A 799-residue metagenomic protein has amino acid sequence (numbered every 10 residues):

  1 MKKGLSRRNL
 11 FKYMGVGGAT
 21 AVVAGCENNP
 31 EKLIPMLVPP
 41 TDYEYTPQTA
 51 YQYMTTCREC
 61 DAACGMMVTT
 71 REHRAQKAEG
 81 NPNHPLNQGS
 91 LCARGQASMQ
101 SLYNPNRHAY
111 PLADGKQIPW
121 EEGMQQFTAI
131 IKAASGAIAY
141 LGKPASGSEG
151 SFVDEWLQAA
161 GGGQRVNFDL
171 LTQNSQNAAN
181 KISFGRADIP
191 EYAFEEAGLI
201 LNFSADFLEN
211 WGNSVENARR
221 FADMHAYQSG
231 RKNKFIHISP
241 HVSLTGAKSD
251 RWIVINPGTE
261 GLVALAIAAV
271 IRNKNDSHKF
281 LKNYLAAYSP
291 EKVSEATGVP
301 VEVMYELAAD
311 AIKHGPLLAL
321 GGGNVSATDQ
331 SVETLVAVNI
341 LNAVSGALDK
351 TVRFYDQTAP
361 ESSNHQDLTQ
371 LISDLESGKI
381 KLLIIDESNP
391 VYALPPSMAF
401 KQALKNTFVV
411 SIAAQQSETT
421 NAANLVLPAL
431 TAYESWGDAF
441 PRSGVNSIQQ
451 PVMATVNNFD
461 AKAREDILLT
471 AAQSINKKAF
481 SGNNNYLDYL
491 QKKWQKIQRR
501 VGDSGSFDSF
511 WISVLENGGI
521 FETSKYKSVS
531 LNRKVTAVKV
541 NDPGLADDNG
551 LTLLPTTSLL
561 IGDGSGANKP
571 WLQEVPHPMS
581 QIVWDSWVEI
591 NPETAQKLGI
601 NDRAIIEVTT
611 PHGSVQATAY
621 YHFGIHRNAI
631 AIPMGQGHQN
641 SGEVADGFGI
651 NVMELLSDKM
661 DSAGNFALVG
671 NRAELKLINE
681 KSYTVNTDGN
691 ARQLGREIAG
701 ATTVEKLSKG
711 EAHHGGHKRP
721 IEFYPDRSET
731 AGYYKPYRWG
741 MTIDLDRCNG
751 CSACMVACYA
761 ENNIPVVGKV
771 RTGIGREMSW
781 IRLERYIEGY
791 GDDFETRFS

Functional and structural regions predicted by a protein language model:
M1-N275, N283, E291, P300-E302 (+6 more regions): N-terminal export/assembly segments and adjacent metallocofactor-ligating motifs of anaerobic energy-metabolism
K2, M67, I138, Y192-L199 (+2 more regions): Domain-level signature for respiratory redox metalloenzymes
